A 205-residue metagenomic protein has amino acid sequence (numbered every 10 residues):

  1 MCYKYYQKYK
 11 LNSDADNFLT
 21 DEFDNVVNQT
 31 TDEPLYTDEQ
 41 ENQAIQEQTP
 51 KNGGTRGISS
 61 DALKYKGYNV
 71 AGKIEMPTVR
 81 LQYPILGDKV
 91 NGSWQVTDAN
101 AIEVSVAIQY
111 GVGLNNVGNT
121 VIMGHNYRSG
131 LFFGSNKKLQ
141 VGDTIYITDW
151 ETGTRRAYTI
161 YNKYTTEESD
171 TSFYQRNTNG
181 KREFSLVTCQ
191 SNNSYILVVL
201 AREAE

Functional and structural regions predicted by a protein language model:
M1-E205: Solvent-exposed, non-transmembrane regions of membrane-associated and secreted proteins
